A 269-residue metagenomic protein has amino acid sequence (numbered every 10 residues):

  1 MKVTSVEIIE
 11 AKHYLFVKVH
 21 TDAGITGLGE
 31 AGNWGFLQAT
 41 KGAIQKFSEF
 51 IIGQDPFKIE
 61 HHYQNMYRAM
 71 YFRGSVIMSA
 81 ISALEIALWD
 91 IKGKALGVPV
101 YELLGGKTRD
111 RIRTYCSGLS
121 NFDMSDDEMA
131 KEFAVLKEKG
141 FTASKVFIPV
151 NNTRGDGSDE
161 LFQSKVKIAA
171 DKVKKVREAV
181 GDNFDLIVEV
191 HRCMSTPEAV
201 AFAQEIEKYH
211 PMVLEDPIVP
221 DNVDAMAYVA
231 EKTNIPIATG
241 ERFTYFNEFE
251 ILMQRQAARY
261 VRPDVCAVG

Functional and structural regions predicted by a protein language model:
M1-L28, G32: Structured beta-strand/loop patches that form or line metal/cofactor-binding pockets in enzymes
V3, G24, F47, L84 (+5 more regions): Conserved, mostly hydrophobic/aromatic
V3, L186-E189, M212-D216, A238-T239 (+1 more regions): Short catalytic-loop micro-motif centered on adjacent basic/acidic residues
H20-L96: Metal- or metallocofactor-binding catalytic centers and their adjacent structured scaffolds across diverse enzyme
N33, R192-M194, I218-V219, T244 (+1 more regions): Short, glycine/acidic-enriched loop or turn micro-motifs at the edges of active sites
E85-F122, K139-T142: Glycine-rich, aromatic-flanked loop segments that form ligand/cofactor-binding clefts across common enzyme folds
R111, L119-K232: Metal-dependent enolase-superfamily TIM-barrel catalytic cores that perform enediolate-based chemistry
D221, A225-M226, A230-G269: Catalytic alpha/beta core domains of metabolic enzymes, predominantly
